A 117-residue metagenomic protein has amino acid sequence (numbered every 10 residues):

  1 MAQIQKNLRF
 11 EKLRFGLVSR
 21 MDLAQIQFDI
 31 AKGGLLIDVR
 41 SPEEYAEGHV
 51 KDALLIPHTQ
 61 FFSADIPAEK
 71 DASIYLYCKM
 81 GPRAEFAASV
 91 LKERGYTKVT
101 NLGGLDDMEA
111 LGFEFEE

Functional and structural regions predicted by a protein language model:
A2-L35, S41-S73, P82-E117: Rhodanese-like catalytic fold shared by cysteine-dependent sulfurtransferases and DSP/PTP-type phosphatases
Y77-C78: Short, surface-exposed ligand- or partner-binding patches at beta-edge/loop junctions that are enriched in aromatics
